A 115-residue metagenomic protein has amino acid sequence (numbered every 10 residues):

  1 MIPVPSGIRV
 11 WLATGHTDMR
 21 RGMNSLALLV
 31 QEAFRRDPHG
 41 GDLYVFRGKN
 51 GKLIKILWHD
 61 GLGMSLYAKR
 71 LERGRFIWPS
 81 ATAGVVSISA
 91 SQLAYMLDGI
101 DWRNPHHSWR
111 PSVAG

Functional and structural regions predicted by a protein language model:
M1-G115: Polybasic/polar functional segments that serve as interface/processing modules
